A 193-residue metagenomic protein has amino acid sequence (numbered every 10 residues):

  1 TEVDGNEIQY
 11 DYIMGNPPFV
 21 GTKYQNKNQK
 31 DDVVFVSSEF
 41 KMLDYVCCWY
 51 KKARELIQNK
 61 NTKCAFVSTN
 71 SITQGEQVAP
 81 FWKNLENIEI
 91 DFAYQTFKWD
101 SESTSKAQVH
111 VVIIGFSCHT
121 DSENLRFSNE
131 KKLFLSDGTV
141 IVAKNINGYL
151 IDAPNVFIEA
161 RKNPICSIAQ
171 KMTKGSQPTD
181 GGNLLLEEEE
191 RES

Functional and structural regions predicted by a protein language model:
E2-S193: Signature of N6-adenine DNA methyltransferases within the class I
